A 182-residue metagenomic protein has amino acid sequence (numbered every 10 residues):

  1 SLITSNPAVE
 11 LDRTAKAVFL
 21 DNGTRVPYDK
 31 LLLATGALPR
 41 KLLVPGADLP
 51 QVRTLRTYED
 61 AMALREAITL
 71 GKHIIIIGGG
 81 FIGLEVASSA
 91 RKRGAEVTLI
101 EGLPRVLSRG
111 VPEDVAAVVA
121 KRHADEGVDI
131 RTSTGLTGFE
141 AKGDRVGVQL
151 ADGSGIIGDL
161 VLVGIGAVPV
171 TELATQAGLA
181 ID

Functional and structural regions predicted by a protein language model:
S1, A8-V9, A34, G83-L84: Glycine/alanine-rich phosphate-binding loops at beta-alpha junctions
S1, D12, K41-D48, K142: Short loop/helix-cap segments at secondary-structure boundaries that form the rim of catalytic
I3-L11, V18-F19, V26, R93-D182: A Rossmann-like FAD-binding core segment of flavoenzymes
N22-E66, H73: Glycine/serine-rich phosphate-binding loop and adjoining beta1-alpha1 elements at the start of nucleotide-handling
G36, G78-G83, G153, D159: Conserved phosphate-binding and hydrolysis motifs of nucleotide-dependent enzymes
A37-P39, E59, F81, V106 (+1 more regions): Residue-level detector of alpha-helix initiation sites
L43-A47, A87-S89, L173-Q176: Short amphipathic alpha-helical segments
A63-V111, R145: Rossmann-like NAD(P)H-binding beta-loop-alpha module
